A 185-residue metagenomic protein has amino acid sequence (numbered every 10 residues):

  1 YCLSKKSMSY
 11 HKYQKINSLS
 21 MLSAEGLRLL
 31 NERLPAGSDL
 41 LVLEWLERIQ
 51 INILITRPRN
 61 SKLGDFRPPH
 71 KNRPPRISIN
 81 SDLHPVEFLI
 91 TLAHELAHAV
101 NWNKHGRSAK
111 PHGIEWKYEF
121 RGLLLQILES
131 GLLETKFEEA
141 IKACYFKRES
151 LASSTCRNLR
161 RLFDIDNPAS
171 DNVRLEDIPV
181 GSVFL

Functional and structural regions predicted by a protein language model:
H11, L22-P69, R76, D82 (+1 more regions): Metalloprotease/metallohydrolase-associated module, dominated by Zn2+-dependent proteases
R73-T91: Short pre-active-site segment immediately N-terminal to the catalytic Zn-binding motif
I90-N103: Active-site recognition of the HExxH zinc-binding catalytic motif
